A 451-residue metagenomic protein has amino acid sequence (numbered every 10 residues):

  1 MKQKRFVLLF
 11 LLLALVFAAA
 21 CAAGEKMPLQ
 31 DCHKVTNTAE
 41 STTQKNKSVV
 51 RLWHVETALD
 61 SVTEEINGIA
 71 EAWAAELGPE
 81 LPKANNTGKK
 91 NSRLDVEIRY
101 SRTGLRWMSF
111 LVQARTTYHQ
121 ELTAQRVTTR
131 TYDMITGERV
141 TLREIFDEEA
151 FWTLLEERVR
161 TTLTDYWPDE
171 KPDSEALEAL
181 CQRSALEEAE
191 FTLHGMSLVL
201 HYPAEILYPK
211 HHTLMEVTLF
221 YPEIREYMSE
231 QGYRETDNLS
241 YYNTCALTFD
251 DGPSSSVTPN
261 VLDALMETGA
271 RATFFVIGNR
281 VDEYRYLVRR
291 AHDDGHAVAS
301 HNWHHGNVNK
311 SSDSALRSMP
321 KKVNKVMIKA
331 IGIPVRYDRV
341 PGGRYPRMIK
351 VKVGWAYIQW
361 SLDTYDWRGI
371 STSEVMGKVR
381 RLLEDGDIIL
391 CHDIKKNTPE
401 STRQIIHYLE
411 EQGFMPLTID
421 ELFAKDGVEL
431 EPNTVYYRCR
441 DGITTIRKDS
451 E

Functional and structural regions predicted by a protein language model:
R5-G24: Sec-dependent N-terminal signal peptides of Gram-positive bacterial secreted proteins and lipoproteins
C21-C245: Compositionally biased intrinsically disordered regions enriched in Thr/Gly
E56-E64, L122-T123, F146-T153, G252-S256 (+6 more regions): Soluble non-cytosolic domains of exported or imported proteins
T57, R115-H119, A204-L207, D251-S255 (+7 more regions): Solvent-exposed loop/turn segments at secondary-structure junctions within structured extracellular/periplasmic domains
R225-S240, E267-G269, V281-D282, N397-E451: C-terminal domain-boundary segment and adjacent tail
S229-S311, A315-K322, V326-K329, M415: Active-site beta->alpha N-cap acidic-glycine motif
D250, L265, V298-H301, D338 (+3 more regions): Conserved, mostly hydrophobic/aromatic
V257, R289, G306-I333, R344-D385 (+2 more regions): Alpha-helical scaffold elements lining the catalytic groove of polysaccharide deacetylases
